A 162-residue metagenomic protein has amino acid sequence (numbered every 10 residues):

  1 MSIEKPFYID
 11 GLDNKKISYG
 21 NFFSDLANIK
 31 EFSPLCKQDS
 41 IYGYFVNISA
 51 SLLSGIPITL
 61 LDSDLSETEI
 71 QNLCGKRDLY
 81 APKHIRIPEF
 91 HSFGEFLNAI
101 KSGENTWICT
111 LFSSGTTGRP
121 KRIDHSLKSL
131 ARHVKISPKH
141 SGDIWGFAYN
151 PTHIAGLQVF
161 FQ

Functional and structural regions predicted by a protein language model:
M1-F7, D39, E89-F112, P138-W145: Conserved pre-ATP/AMP-binding loop-to-beta segment of ANL
S2-E31, H125-K128: Conserved AMP-binding/adenylate-forming core of the ANL superfamily
Y19-L26, R122-P151: Conserved structural elements of the adenylate-forming
F22, G55, L73: Residue-level signal for inorganic ion chemistry
S33-Y42, K139-Q162: Conserved AMP-binding loop of ANL adenylate-forming enzymes
I48-L60, H153: Short hydrophobic alpha-helices that are characteristic scaffold elements of the AMP-binding
T59-L73, A148: ATP-dependent adenylate-forming carboxylate-activation enzymes
I100, T106-K135: Conserved AMP-binding A3 loop
